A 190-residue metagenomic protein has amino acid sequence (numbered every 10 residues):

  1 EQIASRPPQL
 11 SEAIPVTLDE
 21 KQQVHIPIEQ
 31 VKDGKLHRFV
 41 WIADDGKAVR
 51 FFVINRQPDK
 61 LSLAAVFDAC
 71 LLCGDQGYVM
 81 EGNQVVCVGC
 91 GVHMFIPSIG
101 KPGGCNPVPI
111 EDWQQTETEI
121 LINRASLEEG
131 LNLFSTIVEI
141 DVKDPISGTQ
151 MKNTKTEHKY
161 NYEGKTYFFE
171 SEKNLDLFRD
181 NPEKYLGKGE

Functional and structural regions predicted by a protein language model:
Q2-Y78, G100, P109-Y167, L177-E190: N-terminal pre-ligand scaffold of iron-sulfur
D68, V85-V88, G103: Extracellular secreted precursors and ectodomains with disulfide-bonded cysteine-rich loops/domains
G77-G82, V92-G100: Iron-sulfur (Fe-S) cluster-binding segments and ferredoxin-like electron-carrier domains, especially [2Fe-2S]
Q84-G91, K165-N174: Cysteine-rich micro-motifs
G91-P97, W113-Q114, S171: Short amphipathic alpha-helical patches
